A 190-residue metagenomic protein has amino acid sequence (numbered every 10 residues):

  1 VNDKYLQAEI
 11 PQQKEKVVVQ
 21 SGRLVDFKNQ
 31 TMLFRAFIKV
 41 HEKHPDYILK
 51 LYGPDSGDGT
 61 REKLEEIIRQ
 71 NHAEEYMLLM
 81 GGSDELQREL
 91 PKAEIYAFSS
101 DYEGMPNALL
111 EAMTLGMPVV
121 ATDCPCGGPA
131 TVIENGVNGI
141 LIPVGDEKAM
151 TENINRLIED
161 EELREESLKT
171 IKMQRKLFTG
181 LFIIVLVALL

Functional and structural regions predicted by a protein language model:
V1-K14: Acidic anion/phosphate-binding donor-loop and adjacent secondary structure in glycosyltransferase catalytic cores
P11-K28, F34-F37, K50: Conserved donor-binding/catalytic core segment of Leloir-type glycosyltransferases
Q30, F34-L78, E159-E162: A conserved nucleotide-sugar
G82, D101: Aromatic "clamp/platform" in nucleotide-sugar-dependent glycosyltransferases that forms part of the donor/acceptor
Q87, E94, G116: A short alpha->beta transition loop at the rim of the catalytic pocket in nucleotide-sugar-dependent
E89, A149, R156, L163-L177: A short, well-ordered alpha-helix in the C-terminal region of glycosyltransferases
P118-D123: Short hydrophobic beta-strand element within catalytic cores of glycosyltransferases and related nucleotide-activated
E134-G136, I140-E147, N155-E161: Conserved acidic donor-binding segment of nucleotide-sugar-dependent glycosyltransferases
